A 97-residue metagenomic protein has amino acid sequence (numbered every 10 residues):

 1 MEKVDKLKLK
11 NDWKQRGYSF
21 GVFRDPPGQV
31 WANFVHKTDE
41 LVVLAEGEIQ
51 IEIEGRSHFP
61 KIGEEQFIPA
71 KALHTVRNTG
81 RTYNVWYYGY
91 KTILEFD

Functional and structural regions predicted by a protein language model:
M1-W13: Extreme N-terminal tail/first-helix region
K6, S19-H36: Conserved short histidine dyad/triad with adjacent acidic residue
K10-D12, V30-H36, R77-T79: Short histidine-centered beta-strand/loop micro-motifs that create catalytic or ligand/metal-coordination sites
R16, E52-R56: Short strand-coil-strand connectors
P27, K37, R56, A72-L73 (+1 more regions): A generic "binding-loop/recognition-motif" signal
V35-I51: Short, conserved beta-strand element in jelly-roll/cupin
G55-A70: Short acidic-glycine-tyrosine-enriched beta hairpin
A70-D97: Ligand-binding loop in jelly-roll beta-barrel domains
